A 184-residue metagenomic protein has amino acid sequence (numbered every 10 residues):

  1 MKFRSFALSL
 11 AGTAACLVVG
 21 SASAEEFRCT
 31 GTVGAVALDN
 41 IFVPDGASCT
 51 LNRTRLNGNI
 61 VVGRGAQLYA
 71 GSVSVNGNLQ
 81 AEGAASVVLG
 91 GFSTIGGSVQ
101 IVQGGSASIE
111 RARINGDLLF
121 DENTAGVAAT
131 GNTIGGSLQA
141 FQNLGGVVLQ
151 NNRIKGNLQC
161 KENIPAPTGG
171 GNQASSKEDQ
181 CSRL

Functional and structural regions predicted by a protein language model:
M1-L10: Bacterial N-terminal signal peptides that target proteins for export
R4, V19-G20: N-terminal non-cleavable signal-anchor helices
S9-V18: Bacterial N-terminal signal peptides
S21-L184: Extended beta-solenoid/beta-helix repeat architectures
